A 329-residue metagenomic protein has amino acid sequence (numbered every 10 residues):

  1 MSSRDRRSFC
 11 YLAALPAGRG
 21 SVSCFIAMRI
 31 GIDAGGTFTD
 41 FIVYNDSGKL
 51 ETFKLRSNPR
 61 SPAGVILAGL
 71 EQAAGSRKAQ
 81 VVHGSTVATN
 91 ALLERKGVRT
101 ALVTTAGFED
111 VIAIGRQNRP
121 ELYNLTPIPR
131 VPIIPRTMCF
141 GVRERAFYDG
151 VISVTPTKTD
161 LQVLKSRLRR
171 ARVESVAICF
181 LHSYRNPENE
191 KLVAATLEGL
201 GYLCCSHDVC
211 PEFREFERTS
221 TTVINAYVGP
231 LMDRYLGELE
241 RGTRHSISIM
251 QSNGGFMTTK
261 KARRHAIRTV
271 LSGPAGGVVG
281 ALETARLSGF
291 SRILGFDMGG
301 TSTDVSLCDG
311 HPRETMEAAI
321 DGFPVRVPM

Functional and structural regions predicted by a protein language model:
A13-R19: Short Gly/Ser/Thr- and charged-rich N-terminal loops/segments that act as flexible capping/hinge elements
F25-M329: N-terminally biased helix-coil "hinge/interface" segments that flank
